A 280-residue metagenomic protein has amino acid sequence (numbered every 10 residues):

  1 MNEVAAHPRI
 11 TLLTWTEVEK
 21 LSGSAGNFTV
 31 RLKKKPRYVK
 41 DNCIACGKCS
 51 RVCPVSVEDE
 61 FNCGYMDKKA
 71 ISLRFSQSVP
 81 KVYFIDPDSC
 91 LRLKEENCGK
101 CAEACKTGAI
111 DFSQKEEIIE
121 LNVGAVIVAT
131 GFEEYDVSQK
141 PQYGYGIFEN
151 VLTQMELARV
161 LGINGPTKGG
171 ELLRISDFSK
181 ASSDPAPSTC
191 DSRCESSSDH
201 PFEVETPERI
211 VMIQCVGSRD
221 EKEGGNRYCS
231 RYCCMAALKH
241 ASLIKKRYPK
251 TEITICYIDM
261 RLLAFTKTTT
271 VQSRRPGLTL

Functional and structural regions predicted by a protein language model:
M1, L13-N42, P54-E103, T107-L152: Non-heme iron-sulfur electron-transfer modules
H7-P8, Y248, R275-G277: Acidic-histidine catalytic/liganding microenvironments
I10-T11, T16, G277-T279: Short, conserved active-site loop motifs that form the nucleotide-linked donor/cofactor pocket
G47, G124-A125, E208: Conserved acidic residues
C63-D88, E133-D184, C190-K246: Glycine-rich dinucleotide-binding loop and its adjacent helix/turn
I253-I258: Short internal beta-strands
T269-L280: A glycine-rich helix N-cap at a beta->alpha junction
